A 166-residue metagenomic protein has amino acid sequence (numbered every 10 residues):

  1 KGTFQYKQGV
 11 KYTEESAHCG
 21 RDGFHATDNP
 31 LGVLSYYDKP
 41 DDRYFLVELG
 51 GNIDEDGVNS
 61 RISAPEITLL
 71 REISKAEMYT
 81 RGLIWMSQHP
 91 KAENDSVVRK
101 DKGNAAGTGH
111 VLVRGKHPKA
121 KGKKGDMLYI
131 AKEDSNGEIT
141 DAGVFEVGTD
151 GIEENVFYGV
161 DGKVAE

Functional and structural regions predicted by a protein language model:
K1-E166: Short, glycine-biased loop/turn motifs at secondary-structure junctions and in low-complexity Ser/Thr/Pro-rich termini
